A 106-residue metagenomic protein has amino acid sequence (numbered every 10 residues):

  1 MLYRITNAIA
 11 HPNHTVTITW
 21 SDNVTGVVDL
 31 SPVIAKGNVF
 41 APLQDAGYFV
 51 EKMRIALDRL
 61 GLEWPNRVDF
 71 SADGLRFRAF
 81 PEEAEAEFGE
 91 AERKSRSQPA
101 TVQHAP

Functional and structural regions predicted by a protein language model:
M1-P106: Motif-centric detector for short Cys/His coordination patterns
